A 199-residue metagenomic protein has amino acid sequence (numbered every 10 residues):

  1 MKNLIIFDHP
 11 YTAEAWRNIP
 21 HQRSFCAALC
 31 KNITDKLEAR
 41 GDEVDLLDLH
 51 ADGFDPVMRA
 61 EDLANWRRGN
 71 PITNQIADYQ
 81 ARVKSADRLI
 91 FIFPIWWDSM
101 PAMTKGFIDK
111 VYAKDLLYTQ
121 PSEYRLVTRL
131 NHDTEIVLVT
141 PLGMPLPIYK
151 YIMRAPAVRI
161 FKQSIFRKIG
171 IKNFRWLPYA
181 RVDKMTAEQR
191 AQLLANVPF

Functional and structural regions predicted by a protein language model:
M1, I148-F199: Glycine-rich phosphate/pyrophosphate-binding loop and the adjoining helix
M1-L116, A195-F199: N-terminal beta1-alpha1-beta2 submodule of the flavodoxin-like/Rossmannoid cofactor-binding fold
K2, E43, T134-I136, N173: Residues at the starts of beta-strands that form the adenosine-phosphate
I5-Y11, T140-L142, P178-Y179: Short loop/turn segments at strand-loop or loop-helix junctions that form parts of catalytic or ligand-binding pockets
H50-D55, M144, R181-K184: Short, internal active-site loops enriched in acidic
S85, H132, G170-N173: Short loop/turn motifs at secondary-structure junctions
K114-Y118, I171-K172: Short, structured loop/turn "capping" segments at alpha-beta junctions
T119-I165: Short, glycine-/small-residue-rich phosphate/pyrophosphate-handling segment
